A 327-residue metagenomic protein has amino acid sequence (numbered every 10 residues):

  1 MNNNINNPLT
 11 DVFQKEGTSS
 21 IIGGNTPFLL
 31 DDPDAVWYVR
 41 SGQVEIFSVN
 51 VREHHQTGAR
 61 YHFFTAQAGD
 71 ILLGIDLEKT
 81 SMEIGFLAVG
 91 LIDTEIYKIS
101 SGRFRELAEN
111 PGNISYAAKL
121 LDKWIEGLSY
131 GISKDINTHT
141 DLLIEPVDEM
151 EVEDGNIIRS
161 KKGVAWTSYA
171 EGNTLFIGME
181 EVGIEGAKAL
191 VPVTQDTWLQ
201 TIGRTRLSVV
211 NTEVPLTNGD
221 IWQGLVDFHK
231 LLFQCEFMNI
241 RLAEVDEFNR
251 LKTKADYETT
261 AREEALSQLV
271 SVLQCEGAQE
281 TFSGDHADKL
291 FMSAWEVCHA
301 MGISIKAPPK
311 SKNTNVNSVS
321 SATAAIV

Functional and structural regions predicted by a protein language model:
M1-V327: Cytosolic regulatory regions built on CNB/CRP/Popeye-like sensor folds
